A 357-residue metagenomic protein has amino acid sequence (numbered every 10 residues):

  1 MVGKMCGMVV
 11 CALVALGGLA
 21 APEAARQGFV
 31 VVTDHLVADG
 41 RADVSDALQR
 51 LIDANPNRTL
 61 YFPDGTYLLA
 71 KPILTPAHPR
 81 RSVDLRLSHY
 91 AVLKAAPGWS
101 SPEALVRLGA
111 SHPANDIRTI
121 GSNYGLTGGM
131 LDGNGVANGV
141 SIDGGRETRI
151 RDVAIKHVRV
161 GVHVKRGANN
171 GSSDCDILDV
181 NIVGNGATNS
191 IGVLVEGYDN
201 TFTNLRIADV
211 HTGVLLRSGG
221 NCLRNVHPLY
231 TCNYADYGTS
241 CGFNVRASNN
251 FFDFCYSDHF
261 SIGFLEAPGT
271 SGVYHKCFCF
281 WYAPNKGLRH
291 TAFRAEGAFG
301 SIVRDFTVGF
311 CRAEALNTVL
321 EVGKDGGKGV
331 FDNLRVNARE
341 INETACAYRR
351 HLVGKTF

Functional and structural regions predicted by a protein language model:
M1-M5: Positively charged n-region of N-terminal signal peptides that target proteins for export
C6-G17: Bacterial N-terminal signal peptides
A20-R50: Right-handed parallel beta-helix/beta-solenoid
L36, Q49, N57-P102, L131 (+1 more regions): N-terminal extracellular ligand-recognition/capping segment immediately after the signal peptide
L48-D53, L68-H78, L85, A95-A96 (+10 more regions): Short, T/G/N/S-enriched strand-turn elements that build extracellular solenoid repeat scaffolds
D84, S88-A91, I120-D132, R146-H157 (+9 more regions): Right-handed parallel beta-helix
S100-G128, D132-G133: Extracellular polysaccharide-degrading/modifying enzymes targeting complex plant/algal/animal polysaccharides
S101-R107, A114, A137-S141, G161-H163 (+8 more regions): Structural detector of coil-to-beta-strand junctions
